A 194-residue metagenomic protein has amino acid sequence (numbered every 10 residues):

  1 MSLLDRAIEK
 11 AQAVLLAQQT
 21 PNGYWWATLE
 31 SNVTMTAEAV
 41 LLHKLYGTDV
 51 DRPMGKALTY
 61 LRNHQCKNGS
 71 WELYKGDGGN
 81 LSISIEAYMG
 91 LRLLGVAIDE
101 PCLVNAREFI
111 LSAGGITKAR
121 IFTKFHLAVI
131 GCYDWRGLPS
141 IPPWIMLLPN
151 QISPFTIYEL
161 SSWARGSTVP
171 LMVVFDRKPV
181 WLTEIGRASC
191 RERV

Functional and structural regions predicted by a protein language model:
M1-V194: Preference for long, amphipathic alpha-helical scaffolds in soluble/luminal domains and all-alpha bundles
